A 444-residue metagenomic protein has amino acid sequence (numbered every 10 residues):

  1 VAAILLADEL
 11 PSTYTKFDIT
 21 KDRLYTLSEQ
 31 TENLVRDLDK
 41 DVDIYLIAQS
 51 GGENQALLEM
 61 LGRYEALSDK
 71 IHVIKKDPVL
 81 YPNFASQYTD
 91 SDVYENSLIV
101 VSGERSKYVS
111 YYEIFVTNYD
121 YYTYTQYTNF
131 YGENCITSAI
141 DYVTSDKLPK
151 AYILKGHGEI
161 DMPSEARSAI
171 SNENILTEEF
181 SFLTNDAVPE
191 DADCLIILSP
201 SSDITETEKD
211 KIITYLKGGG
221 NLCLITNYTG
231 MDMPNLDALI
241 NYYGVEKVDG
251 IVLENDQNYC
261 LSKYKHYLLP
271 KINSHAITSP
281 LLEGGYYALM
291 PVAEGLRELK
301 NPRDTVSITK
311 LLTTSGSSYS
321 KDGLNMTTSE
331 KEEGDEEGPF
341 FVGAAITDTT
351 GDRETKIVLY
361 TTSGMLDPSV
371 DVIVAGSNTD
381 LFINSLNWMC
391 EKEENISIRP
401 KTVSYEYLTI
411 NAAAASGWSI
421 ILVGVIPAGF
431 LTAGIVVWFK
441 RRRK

Functional and structural regions predicted by a protein language model:
V1-K444: Short, surface-exposed patches at the edges or C-terminal ends of soluble domains, predominantly
